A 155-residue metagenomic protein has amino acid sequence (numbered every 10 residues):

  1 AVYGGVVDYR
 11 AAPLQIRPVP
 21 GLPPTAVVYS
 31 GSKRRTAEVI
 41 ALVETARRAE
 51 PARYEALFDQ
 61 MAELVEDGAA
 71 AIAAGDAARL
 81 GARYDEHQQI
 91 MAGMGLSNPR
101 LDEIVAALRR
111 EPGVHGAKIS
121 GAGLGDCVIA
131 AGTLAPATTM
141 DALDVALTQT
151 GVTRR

Functional and structural regions predicted by a protein language model:
A1-K118, I129-R155: C-terminal nucleotide
G121-D126: Short Gly/Ser/Thr- and Asp/Glu-enriched loop/turn motifs at secondary-structure junctions
